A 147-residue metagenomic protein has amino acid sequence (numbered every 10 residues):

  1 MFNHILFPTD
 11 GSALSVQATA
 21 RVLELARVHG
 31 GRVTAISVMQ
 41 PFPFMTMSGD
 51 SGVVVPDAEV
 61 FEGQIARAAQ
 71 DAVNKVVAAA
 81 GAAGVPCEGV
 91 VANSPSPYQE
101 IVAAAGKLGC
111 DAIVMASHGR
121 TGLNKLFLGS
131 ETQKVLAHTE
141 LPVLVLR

Functional and structural regions predicted by a protein language model:
N3-V55, K75, A79-E88: Small/aliphatic-rich secondary-structure junction motif
A18, M45-S48, Q99-V102, K125-F127: Short, well-ordered secondary-structure micro-motifs
D50-V54, A105-L108, E131-T132: Short, hinge-like loop/turn segments at secondary-structure boundaries
V55-D71: A short acidic, glycine-rich active-site loop that binds or catalyzes chemistry on phosphate/adenosine moieties
K75-I113: Structural beta-alpha unit
A112-A137: Glycine-rich, Arg-bearing micro-motifs that act as flexible, cationic patches
L141-L146: Short, flexible loop segments at boundaries between secondary-structure elements
